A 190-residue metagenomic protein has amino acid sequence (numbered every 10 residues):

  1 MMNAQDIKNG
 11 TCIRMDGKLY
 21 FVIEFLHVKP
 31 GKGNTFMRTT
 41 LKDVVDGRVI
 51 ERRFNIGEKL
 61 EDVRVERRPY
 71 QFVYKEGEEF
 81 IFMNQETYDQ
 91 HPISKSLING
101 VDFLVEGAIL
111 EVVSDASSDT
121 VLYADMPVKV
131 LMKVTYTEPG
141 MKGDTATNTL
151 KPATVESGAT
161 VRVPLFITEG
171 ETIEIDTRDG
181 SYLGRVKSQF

Functional and structural regions predicted by a protein language model:
M1-E156, T160-F190: Acidic-enriched and Gly/Ser
